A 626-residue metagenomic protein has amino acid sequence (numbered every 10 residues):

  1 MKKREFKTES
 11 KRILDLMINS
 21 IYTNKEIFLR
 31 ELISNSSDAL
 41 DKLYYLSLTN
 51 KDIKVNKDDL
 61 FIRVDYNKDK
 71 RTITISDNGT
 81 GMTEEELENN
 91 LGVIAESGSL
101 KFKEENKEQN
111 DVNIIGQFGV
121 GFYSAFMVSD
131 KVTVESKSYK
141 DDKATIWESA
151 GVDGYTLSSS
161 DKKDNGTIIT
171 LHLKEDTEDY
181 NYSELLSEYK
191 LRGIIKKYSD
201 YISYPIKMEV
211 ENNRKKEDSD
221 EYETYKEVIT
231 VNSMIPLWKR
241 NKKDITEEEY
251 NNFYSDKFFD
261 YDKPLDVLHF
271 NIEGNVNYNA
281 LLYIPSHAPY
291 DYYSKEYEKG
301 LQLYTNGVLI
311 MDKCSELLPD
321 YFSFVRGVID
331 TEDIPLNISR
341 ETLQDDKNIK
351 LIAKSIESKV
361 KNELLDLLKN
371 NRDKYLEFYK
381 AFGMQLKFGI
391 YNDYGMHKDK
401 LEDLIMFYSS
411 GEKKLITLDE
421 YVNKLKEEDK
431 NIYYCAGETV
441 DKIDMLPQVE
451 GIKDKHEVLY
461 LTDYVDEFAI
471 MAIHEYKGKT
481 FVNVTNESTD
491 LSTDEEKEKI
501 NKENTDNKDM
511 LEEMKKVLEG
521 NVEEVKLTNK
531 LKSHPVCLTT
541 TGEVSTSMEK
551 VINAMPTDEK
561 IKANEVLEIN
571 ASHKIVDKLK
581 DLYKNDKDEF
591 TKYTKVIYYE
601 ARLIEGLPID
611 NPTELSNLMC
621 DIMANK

Functional and structural regions predicted by a protein language model:
M1-L185, G193: GHKL (Bergerat-fold) ATPase N-terminal catalytic module, capturing the glycine-rich phosphate-binding loop and acidic
I114, V132-G154, K174-K626: GHKL/Bergerat-fold ATPase module in large chromosome/replication-associated machines
